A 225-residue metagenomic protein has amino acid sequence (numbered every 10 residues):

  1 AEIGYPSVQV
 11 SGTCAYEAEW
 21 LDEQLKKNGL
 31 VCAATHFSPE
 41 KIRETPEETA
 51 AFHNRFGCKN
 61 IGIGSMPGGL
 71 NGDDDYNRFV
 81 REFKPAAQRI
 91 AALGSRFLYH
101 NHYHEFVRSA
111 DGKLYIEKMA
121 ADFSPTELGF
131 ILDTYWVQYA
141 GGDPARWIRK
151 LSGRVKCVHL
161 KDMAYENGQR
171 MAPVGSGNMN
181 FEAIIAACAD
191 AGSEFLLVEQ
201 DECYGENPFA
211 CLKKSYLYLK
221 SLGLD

Functional and structural regions predicted by a protein language model:
A1-N60, G153, L217-D225: N-terminal pre-domain/capping segments
Y5, H36, L98-H100, W136 (+1 more regions): Tryptophan-centric aromatic hotspots in well-structured domains and transmembrane helices
S7-W20, F37-P46, G68-N77, E105-A110 (+4 more regions): Acidic-and-aromatic substrate-binding clefts and catalytic sites of carbohydrate-active enzymes
V8, A92-N178: Acidic/histidine-rich catalytic cores of soluble enzymes
E19-P39, F83-I90, E117-P125, F181-A186: Alpha-helix-loop-beta-strand connector modules within alpha/beta enzyme cores
K26, G112-F123, G192, P208-L224: Short, electropositive alpha-helical surface patch
T49-R78: Active-site gating/metal-coordination segments in enzymes
G177-I185, A191-E199: H/E-rich (His + Asp/Glu) clusters that bind or coordinate divalent metals
